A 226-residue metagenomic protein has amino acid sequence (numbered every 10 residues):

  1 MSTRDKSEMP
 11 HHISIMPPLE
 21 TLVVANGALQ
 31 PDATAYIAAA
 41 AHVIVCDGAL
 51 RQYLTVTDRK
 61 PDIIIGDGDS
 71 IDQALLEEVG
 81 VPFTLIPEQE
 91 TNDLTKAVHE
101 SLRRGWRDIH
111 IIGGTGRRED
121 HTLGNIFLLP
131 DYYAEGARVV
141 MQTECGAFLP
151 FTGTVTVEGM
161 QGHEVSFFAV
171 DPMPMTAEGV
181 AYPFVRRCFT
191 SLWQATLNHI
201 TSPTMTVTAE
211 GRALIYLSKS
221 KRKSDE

Functional and structural regions predicted by a protein language model:
R4, P10-L76: N-terminal beta-strand-loop-alpha-helix module at the start of alpha/beta ligand-binding or catalytic domains
H42, D67-I86, T204-E226: Mobile, glycine- and charge-enriched loop segments and immediately flanking short secondary-structure elements within
P82-G105: Short phosphate-binding loop-to-helix
E119-P130: Short Gly/Thr/Asp-enriched flexible loops that form oxyanion-binding sites at enzyme active sites
D131-M160, V165: Class I SAM-dependent methyltransferase SAM-binding "motif I" and its flanking Rossmann-like core
F151-E226: Long, charged alpha-helical interface segments
